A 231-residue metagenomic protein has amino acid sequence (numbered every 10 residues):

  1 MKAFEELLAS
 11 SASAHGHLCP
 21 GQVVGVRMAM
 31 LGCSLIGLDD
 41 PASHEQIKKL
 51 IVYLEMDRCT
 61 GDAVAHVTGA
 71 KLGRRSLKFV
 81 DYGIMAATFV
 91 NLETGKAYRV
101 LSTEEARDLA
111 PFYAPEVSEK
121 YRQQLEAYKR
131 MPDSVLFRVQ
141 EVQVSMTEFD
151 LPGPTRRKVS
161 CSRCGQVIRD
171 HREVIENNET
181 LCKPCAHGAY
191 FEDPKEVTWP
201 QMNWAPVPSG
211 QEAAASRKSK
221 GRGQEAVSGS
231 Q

Functional and structural regions predicted by a protein language model:
A14-A29: Conserved phosphate/anionic-ligand binding catalytic regions in large, soluble enzymes, centered on
K49-F89: A structural-propensity feature for long, helix-poor, extended segments
E148-K158, H171-E176: Short, flexible, mixed-charge glycine/proline-rich loop motifs that serve as phosphate/nucleic-acid-contacting
C161-G165, C182-C185: Short cysteine-rich clusters marking metal-coordination/redox-active sites
D170-V174, E192-K195: Short Cys/His-rich "knuckle" micro-motifs
E176-G188: Cysteine-rich micro-motifs
G188-Q201: Short metal-binding segments enriched for Cys and/or His
V207-Q231: Short, basic, low-complexity termini and linkers enriched in Ser/Thr/Gly/Pro that act as targeting/leader peptides
